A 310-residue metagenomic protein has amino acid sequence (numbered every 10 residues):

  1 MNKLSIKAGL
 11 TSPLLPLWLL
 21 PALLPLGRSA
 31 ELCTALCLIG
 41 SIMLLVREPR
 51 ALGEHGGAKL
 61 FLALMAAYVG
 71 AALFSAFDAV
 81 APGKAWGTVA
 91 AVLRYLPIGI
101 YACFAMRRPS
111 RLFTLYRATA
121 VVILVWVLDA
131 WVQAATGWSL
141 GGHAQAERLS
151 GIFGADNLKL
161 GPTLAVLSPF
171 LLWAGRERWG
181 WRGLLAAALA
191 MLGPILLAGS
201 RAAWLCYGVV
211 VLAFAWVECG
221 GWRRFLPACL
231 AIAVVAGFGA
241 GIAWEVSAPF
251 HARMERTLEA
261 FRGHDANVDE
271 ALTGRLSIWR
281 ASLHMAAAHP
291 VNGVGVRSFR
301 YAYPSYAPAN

Functional and structural regions predicted by a protein language model:
M1-G87, C103, R107-R117, V121 (+3 more regions): Transmembrane signal-anchor hairpin modules in multi-pass inner-membrane enzymes, especially those that act on
W18, P97, F113-Q145, F153-G221 (+1 more regions): Alpha-helical transmembrane segments of multi-pass inner-membrane proteins
S29-R47, V89-I100, K159-S168, L205-L212: Membrane-embedded alpha-helical segments of multi-pass membrane proteins, especially the transmembrane helices
A76, C103-R108, A134, A174 (+2 more regions): Transmembrane helix-loop junction
K84-A91, A146-G151: Non-cytosolic membrane-interface motifs at loop->transmembrane helix junctions
G137-G154, H251-H264: Extracytoplasmic catalytic-loop and juxtamembrane helix elements of membrane-embedded, polyprenol/dolichol-linked
A144, A266-R280, A288, N292-N310: Long extracytoplasmic/lumenal interhelical loops at the membrane interface of multi-pass membrane proteins
L197, E218-E270, R280-A288, V296: A membrane-periplasm/extracellular boundary helix in multi-pass inner-membrane enzymes that assemble envelope glycans
